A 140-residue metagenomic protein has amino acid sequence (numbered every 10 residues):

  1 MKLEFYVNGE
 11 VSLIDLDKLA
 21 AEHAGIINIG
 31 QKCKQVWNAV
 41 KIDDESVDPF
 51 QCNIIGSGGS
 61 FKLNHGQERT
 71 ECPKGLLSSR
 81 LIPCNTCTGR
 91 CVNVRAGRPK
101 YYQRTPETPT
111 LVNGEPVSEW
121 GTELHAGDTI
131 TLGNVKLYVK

Functional and structural regions predicted by a protein language model:
M1-G58, N64, C72, I82-G97 (+1 more regions): Intrinsically disordered, low-complexity acidic Ser/Thr-rich regulatory segments
K32, R104-T108: Short, basic/low-complexity N-terminal boundary segments at the transition from targeting/disordered tails
E68-T70, E107: Hydrophobic alpha-helical bundles in membrane proteins
L76-S79: Long Lys/Arg-rich low-complexity intrinsically disordered regions in nucleic-acid-associated proteins
G97-Q103: Catalytic-pocket segment enriched in acidic/His residues
T108-E115: Short, structured beta-strand/loop micro-motifs enriched in basic residues and often containing a Trp
